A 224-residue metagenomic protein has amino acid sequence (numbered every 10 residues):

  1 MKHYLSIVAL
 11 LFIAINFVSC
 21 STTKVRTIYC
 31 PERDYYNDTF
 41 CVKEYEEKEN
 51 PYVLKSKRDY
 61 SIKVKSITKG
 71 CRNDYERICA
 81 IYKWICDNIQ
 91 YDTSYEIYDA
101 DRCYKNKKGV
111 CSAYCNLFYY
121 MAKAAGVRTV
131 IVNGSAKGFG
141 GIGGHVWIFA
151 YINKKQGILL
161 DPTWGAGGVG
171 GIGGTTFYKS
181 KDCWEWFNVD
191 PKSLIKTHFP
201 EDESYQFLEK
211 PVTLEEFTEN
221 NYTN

Functional and structural regions predicted by a protein language model:
M1-Y4: Positively charged n-region of N-terminal signal peptides that target proteins for export
S6-L11: Sec-dependent N-terminal signal peptides
V18-S19: C-terminal motif of bacterial Sec signal peptides marking the signal peptidase cleavage site
K24-N50, F217-T223: Secretory-pathway-linked proteins and extracytosolic
N37-N106: Secondary-structure boundary elements
V64, T68-C71, I85-T93, F118 (+6 more regions): Sec/Tat-exported extracytoplasmic proteins
N116-K192: Hydrophobic/aromatic-rich core segments of domains that either
S180-N224: Low-complexity, Gly/Ser/Thr/Pro-rich intrinsically disordered linker/tail segments
